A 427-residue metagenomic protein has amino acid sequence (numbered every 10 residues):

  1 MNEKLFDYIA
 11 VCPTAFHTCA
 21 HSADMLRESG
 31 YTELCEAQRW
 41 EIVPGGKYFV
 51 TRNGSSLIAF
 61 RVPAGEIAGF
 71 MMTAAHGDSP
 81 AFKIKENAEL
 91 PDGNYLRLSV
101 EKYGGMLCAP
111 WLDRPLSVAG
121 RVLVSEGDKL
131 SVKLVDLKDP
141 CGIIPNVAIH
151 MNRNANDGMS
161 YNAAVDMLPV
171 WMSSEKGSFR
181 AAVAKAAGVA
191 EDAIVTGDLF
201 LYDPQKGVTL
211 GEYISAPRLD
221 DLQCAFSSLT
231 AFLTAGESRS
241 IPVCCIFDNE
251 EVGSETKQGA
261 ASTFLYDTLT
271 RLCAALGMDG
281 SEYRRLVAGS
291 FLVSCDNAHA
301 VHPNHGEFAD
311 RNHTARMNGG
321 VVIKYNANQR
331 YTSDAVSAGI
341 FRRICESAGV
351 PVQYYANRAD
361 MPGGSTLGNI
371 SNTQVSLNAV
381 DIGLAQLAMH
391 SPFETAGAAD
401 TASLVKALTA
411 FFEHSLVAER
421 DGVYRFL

Functional and structural regions predicted by a protein language model:
M1-L427: N-terminal hydrophobic/helix-forming segments and targeting peptides
